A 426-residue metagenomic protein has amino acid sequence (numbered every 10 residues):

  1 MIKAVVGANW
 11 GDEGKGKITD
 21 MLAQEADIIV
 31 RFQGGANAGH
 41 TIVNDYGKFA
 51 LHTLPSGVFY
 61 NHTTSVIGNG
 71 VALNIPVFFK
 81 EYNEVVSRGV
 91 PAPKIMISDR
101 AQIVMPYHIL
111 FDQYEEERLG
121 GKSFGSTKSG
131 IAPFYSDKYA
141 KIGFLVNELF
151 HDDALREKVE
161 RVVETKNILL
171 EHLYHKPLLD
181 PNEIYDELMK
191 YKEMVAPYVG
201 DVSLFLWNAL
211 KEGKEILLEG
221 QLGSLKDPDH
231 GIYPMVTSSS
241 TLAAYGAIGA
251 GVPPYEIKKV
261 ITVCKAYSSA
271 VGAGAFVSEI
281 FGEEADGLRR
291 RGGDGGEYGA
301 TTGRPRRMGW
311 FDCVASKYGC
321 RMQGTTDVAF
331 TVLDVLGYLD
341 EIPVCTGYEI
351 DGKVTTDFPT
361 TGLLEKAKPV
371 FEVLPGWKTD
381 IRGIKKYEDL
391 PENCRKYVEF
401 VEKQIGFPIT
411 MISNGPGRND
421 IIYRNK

Functional and structural regions predicted by a protein language model:
M1-K426: Non-transmembrane, aqueous-exposed alpha-helical and coiled segments at domain scale
